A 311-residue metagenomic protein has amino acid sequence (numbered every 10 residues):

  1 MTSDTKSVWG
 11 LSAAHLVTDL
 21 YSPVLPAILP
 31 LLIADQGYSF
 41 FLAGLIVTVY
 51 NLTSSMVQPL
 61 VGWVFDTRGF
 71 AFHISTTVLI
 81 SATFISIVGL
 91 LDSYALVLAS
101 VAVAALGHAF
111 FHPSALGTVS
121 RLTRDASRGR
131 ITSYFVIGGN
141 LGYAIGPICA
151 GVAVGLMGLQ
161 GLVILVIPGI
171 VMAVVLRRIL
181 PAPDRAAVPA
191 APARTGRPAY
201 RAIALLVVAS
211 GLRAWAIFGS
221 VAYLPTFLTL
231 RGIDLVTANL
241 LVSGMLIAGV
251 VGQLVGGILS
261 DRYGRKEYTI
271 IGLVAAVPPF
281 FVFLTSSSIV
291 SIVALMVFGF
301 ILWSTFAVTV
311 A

Functional and structural regions predicted by a protein language model:
S3-A27, Y200-A216, M296: Pair of pore-lining "gating" transmembrane helices in MFS-fold secondary transporters
P23, N51-P59, Y143-A144, L246-V250 (+1 more regions): Residue-level signature of mid-helix packing/kink "hotspots" within the transmembrane helices of 12-pass Major
L25-P26, A202-S243, I247-V250: Extracytoplasmic gate region of multi-pass secondary transporters
M56-D92: Conserved MFS/SLC helix-loop-helix module at the cytosolic interface between two early adjacent transmembrane helices
S100-G138: Cytoplasmic helix-loop-helix junction between adjacent transmembrane helices in 12-TM secondary transporters
F135-I179: Helix-loop-helix hairpin linking two adjacent transmembrane segments in secondary transporters
K266-T309: C-terminal transmembrane helical hairpin of 12-TM major facilitator-type secondary transporters
